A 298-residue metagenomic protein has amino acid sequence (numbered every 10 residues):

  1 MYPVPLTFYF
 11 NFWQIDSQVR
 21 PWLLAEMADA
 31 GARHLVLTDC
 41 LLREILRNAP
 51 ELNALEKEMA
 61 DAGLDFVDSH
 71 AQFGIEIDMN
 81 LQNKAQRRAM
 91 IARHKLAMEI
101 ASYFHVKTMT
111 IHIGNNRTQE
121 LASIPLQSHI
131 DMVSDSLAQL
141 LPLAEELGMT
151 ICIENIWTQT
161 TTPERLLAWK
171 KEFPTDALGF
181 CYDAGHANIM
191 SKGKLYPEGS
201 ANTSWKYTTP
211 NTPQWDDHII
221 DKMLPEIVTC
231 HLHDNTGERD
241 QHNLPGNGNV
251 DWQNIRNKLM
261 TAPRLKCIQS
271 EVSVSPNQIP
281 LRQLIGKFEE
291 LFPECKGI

Functional and structural regions predicted by a protein language model:
M1-V106, A138, G179, T209 (+1 more regions): N-terminal pre-domain/capping segments
P3-Y9, H34-V36, D65-D68, V106-T110 (+5 more regions): Structural preference for beta-strand elements that scaffold enzyme active sites
N11-R20, T38-L52, I77-N80, R117-L121 (+6 more regions): Acidic-and-aromatic substrate-binding clefts and catalytic sites of carbohydrate-active enzymes
Q14, W22, D61, N80-Y182: Active-site acidic/histidine proton-transfer and metal-coordination neighborhood in alpha/beta enzyme cores
L35, L137-N249: Acidic/histidine-rich catalytic cores of soluble enzymes
N48-A54, R87, I91-H94, L126-S134 (+3 more regions): Charged helix-capping and loop-helix junction motifs
L52-G74, I130-E146, E172-F173, W252-K258: Alpha-helix-loop-beta-strand connector modules within alpha/beta enzyme cores
G248, Q253-I255, A262, K266-E271: H/E-rich (His + Asp/Glu) clusters that bind or coordinate divalent metals
